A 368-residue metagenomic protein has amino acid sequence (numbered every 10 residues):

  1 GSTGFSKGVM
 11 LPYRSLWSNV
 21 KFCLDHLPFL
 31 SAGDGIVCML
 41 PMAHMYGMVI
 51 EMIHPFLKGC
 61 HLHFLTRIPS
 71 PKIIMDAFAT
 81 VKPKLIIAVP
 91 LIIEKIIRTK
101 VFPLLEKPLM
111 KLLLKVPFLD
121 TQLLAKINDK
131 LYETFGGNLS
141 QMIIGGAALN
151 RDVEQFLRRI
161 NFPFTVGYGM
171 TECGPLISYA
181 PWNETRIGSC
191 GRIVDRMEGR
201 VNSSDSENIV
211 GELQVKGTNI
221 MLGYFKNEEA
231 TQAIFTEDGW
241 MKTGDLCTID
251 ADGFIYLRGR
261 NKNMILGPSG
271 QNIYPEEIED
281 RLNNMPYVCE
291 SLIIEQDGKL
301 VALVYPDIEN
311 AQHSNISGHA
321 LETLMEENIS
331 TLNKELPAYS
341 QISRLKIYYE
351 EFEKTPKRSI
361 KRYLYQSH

Functional and structural regions predicted by a protein language model:
G1-S18: Conserved AMP-binding A3 loop
W17-G35, M42-D129, N138: Conserved AMP-binding/adenylation subdomain of ANL enzymes
H63-L65, L149-G211, N219-L222, Q232-D238: Conserved ATP-binding loop and adjacent catalytic segment of the adenylate-forming AMP-binding
P83-I87, I97-T185, C289: Gly/Ser/Thr-rich phosphate-binding loop
I193, E207-G267: Conserved ATP-binding/catalytic segment of the ANL
I220, F254-N283, E309-A320, L336-I342 (+1 more regions): Adenylate-forming
L246, N284-I308: C-terminal boundary motif of the adenylate-forming
I265, E290, E295-G298, S330-H368: Conserved C-terminal "lid"/linker of ANL adenylate-forming enzymes
